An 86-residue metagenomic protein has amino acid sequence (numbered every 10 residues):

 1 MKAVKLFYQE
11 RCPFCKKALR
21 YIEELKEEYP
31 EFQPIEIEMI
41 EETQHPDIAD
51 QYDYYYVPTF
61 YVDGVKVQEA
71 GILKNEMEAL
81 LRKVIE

Functional and structural regions predicted by a protein language model:
M1-E28: Local sequence-structure signature of Cys/Sec-based thiol-disulfide redox active-site neighborhoods
K16-R20, Q51-Y52, I72: Generic recognition of short, well-ordered alpha-helical segments
L19-I22, P30-E31, V65, E76-E78: Non-catalytic interaction surface on structured domains
E27-E31, E86: Secondary-structure boundary motif
F32-P46: Thiol-based oxidoreductase modules, predominantly thioredoxin-like and allied folds used for disulfide exchange
Q51-Y61: Structural micro-motif
Y61-E86: Non-catalytic, surface beta->alpha helical segment in thiol-disulfide oxidoreductase systems
